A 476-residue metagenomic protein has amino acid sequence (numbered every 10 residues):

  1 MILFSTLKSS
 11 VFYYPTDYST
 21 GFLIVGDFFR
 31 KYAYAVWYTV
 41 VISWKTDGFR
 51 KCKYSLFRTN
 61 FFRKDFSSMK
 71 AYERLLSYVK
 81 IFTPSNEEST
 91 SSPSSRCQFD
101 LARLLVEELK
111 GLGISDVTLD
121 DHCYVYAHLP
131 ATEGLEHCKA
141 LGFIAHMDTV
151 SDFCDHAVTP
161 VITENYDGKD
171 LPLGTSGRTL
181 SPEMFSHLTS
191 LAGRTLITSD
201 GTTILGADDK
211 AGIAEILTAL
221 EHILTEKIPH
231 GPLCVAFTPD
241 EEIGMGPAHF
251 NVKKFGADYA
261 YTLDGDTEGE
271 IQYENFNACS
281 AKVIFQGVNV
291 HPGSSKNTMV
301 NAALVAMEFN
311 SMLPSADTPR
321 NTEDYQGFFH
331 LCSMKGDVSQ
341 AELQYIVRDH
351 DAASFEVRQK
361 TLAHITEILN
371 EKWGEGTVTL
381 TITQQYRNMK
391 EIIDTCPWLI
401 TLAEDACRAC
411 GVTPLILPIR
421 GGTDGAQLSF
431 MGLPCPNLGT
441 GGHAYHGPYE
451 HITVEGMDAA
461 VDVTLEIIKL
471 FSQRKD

Functional and structural regions predicted by a protein language model:
L3-S5, Y13-S19, L23, F28-F29 (+1 more regions): Short hydrophobic targeting helices and cationic amphipathic motifs that mediate membrane/organellar targeting
K70-R96, I197-T198, N289, Y386 (+1 more regions): N-terminal capping segment at the start of a domain
T90-C138, G142-I144, D148: A non-catalytic alpha/beta surface segment that caps or lines the substrate-entry region of metallo-dependent hydrolase
L135-P229, F237, A257: Active-site metal-coordination/substrate-binding segment of hydrolases, especially metallo-dependent peptidases
L180, L188, R194-A207, P239-E367 (+2 more regions): Midchain, well-structured core segments that form catalytic/ion-binding scaffolds
A303-D476: Metal-dependent amide/peptide-bond hydrolase catalytic core, centered on the "pita-bread" metallohydrolase fold
